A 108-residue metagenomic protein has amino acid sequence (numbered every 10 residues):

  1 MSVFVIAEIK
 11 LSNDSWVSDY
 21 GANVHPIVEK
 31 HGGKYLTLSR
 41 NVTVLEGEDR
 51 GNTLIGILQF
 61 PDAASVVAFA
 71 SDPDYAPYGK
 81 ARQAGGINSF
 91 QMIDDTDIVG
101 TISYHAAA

Functional and structural regions predicted by a protein language model:
M1-S71, D94-A108: Short S/T/G/P-rich N-terminal loop/turn motif that feeds into the first structured element of a domain
A76-Q91: C-terminal structural segments of small proteins and small subunits
